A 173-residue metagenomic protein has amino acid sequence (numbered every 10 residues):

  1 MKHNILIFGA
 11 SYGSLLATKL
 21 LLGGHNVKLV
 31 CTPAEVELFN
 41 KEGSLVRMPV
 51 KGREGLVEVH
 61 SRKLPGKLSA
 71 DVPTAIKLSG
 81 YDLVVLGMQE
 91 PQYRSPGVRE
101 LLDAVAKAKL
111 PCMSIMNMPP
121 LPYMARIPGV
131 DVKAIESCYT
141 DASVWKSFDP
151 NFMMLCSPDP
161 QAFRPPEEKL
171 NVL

Functional and structural regions predicted by a protein language model:
M1-G52: NAD(P)+-binding Rossmann beta1-loop-alpha1 motif at the extreme N-terminus of oxidoreductases
G23, V36, G43-L45, G52-G55 (+2 more regions): Generic preference for flexible, low-structure residues
T32-Y81: Conserved N-terminal Rossmann-fold NAD(P) cofactor-binding segment
R62-V172: Rossmann-like NAD(P)(H) cofactor-binding subdomain of soluble oxidoreductases
